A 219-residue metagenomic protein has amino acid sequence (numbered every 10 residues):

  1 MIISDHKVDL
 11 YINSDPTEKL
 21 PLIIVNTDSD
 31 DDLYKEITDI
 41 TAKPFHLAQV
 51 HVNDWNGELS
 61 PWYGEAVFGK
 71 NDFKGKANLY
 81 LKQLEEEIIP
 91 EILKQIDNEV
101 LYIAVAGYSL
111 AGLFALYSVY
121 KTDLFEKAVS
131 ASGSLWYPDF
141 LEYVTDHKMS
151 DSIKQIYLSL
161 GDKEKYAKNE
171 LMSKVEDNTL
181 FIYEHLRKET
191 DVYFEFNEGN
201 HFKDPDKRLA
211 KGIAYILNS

Functional and structural regions predicted by a protein language model:
M1-P21, V192: A domain-start/cap signature at the N-terminus of enzymes
E18-Q95: Serine-hydrolase catalytic machinery in alpha/beta-hydrolase-like enzymes
I37-T38, V119, Y183: A conserved amphipathic alpha-helix that caps or lines the catalytic cleft of carbohydrate- and lipid-modifying enzymes
Y102-G107, A131: Short beta-strand immediately N-terminal to the catalytic nucleophile in serine-hydrolase-like folds
A106-A111, A115: Gly/Ala-rich beta-loop-alpha elbow adjacent to hydrolase catalytic centers
L116-Y120, A210: Short, hydrophobic alpha-helix immediately C-terminal to the catalytic nucleophile
L124-W136, Q155: A conserved short beta-strand
W136-I216: The feature captures the conserved acid-bearing segment of alpha/beta-hydrolase catalytic domains
